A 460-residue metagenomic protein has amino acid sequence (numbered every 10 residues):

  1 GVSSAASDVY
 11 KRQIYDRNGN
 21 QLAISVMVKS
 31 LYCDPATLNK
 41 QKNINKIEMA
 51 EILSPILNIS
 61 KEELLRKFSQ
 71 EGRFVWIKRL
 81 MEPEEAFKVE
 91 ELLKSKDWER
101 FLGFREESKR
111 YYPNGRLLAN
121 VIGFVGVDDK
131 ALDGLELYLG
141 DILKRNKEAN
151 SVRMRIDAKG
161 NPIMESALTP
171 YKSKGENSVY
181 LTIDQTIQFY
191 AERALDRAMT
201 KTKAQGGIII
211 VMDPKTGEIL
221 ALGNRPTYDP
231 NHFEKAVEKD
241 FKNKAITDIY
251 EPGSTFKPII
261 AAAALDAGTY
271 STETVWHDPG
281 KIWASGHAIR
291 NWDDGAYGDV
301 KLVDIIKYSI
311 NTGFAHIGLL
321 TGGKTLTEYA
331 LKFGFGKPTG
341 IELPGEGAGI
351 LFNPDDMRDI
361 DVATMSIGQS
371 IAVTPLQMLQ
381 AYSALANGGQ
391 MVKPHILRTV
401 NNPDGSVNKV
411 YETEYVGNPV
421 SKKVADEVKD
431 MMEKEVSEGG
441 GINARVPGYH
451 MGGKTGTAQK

Functional and structural regions predicted by a protein language model:
G1-A6, Y10: Single conserved hydrophobic/aromatic residue that forms the stacking wall/gate of nucleotide- or nucleobase-binding
S7-D8, T202-G206, P394: Short, small/polar residue-rich loop motifs at catalytic or cofactor-binding pockets
A23, D157-P170, I209-S254, I259-K460: Beta-lactam-recognizing serine transpeptidase/beta-lactamase-like catalytic domain environment
S25-T37, S69-E71, T169-V179: Acidic/histidine-rich, surface-exposed loop or edge segments in extracytoplasmic proteins
I47-E51, P55, E62, R79 (+19 more regions): Solvent-exposed, polar/charged alpha-helical surfaces in well-ordered, non-transmembrane soluble domains, broadly
E48-P55, K67-E176: Small/polar-residue-rich segments within soluble enzyme cores
I163-G207: Conserved, well-ordered alpha-helix/loop/beta-strand core segments that scaffold catalytic motifs
